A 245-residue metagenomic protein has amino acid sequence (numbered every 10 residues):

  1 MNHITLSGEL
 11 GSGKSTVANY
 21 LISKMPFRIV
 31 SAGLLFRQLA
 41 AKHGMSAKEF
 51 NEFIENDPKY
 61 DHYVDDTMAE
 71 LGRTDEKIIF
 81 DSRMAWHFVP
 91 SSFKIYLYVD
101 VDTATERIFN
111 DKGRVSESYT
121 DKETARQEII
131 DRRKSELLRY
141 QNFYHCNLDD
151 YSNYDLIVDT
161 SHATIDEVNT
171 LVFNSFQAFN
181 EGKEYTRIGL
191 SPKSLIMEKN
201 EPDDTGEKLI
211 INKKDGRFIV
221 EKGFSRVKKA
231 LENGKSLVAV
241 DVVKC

Functional and structural regions predicted by a protein language model:
L6: Hydrophobic anchor at the beta1->P-loop junction of P-loop NTPases
G13: Conserved glycine(s) of the Walker
V17: Hydrophobic positions on the alpha1 helix immediately C-terminal to the Walker A/P-loop
A32-V89, D102-T103, R114-E117, K134: ATP-dependent small-molecule kinase phosphotransfer cores that center on conserved nucleotide phosphate-binding segments
S91-V115, Y119-E128: Conserved phosphate-donor/acceptor-positioning beta-strand/loop module used by diverse small-molecule
E117-V168: Small-molecule kinase domains that catalyze NTP-dependent phosphoryl transfer to phosphate-bearing small molecules
Q177-I219: Short alpha-helix boundary/capping and kink motifs at helix termini
T205-C245: A short, basic-hydrophobic beta/loop patch
